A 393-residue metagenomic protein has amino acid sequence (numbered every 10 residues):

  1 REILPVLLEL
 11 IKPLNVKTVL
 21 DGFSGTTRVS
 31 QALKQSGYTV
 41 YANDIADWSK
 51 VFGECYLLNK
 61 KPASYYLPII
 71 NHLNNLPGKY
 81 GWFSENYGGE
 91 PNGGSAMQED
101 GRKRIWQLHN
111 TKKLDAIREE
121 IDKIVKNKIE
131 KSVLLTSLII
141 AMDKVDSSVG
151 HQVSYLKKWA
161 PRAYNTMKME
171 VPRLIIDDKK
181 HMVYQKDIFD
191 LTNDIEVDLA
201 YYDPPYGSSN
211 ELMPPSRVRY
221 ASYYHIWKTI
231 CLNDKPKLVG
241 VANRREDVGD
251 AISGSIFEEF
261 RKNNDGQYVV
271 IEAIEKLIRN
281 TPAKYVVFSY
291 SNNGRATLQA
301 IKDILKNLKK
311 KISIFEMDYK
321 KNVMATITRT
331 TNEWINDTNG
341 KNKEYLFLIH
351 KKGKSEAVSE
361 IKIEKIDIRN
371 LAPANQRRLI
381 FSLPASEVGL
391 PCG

Functional and structural regions predicted by a protein language model:
R1-L20, R28-Q35, V51-F52, N59 (+1 more regions): S-adenosyl-L-methionine
L7, V19-L33, A42-D47, I195-R217 (+1 more regions): Conserved proline-anchored active-site loop of SAM-dependent methyltransferases that bridges a beta-strand
T39, A46, K50-I175, L212-G266 (+1 more regions): Class I S-adenosyl-L-methionine-dependent methyltransferase module
Q185-D190: Conserved SAM/SAH-binding loop
G249-K309, S313-M317: Conserved Class I SAM-dependent methyltransferase catalytic core
A251, A296-A357: C-terminal catalytic and target-recognition region of SAM-dependent MTase-like enzymes, primarily methyltransferases
I361-C392: Short, cationic low-complexity segments
